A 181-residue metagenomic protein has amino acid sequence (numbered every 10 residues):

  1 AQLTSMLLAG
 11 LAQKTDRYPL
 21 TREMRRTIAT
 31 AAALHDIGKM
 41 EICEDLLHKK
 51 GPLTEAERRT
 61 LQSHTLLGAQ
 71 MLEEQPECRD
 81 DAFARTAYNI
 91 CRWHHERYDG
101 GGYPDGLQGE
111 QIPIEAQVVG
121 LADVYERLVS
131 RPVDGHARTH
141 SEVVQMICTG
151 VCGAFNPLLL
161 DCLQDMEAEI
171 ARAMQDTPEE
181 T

Functional and structural regions predicted by a protein language model:
A1-T181: Histidine- and acidic-residue-rich, metal-dependent catalytic cores
